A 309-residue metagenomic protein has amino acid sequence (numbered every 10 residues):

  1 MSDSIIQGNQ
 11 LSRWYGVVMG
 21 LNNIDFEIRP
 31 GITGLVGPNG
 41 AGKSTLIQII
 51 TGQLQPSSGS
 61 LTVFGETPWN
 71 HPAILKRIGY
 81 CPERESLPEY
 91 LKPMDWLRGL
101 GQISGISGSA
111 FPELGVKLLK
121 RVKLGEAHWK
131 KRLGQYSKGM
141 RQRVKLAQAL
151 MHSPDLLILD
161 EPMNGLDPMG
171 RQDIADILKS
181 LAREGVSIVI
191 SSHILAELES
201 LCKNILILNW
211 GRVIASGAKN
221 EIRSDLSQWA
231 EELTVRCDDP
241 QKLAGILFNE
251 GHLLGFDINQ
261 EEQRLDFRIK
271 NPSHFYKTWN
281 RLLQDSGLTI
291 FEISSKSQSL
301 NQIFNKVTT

Functional and structural regions predicted by a protein language model:
P38-G42: Walker A (P-loop) phosphate-binding loop of ABC-type ATPase nucleotide-binding domains
G59-I74: Conserved ABC transporter NBD signature motif
R98, Q102, A110-H128: Conserved ABC ATPase "signature" region
L157-E161: Catalytic Walker B motif of ABC-type/P-loop ATPase nucleotide-binding domains
A175-D266: ABC transporter nucleotide-binding domain
E231-I303, V307: Short, charged/small-residue-rich alpha-helical element at the C-terminal edge of ABC transporter nucleotide-binding
